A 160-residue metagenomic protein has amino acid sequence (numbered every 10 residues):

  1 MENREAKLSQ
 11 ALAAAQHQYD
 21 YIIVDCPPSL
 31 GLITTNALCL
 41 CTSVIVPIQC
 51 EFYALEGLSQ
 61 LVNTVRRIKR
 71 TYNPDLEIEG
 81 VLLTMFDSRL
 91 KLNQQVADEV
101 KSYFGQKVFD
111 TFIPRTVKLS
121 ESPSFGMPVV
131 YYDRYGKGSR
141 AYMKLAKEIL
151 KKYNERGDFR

Functional and structural regions predicted by a protein language model:
M1-A6: Short glycine-rich substrate-engagement loop in P-loop NTPases that contacts/grips substrate
K7, Q60, A141: Charged catalytic carboxylate motif
Q10-V117: Conserved catalytic-core segment of NTP-binding enzymes
V65, P128-V129, L150: Short alpha-helix boundary/capping motifs
L119-E121: Catalytic histidine-centered segment of alpha/beta-hydrolase-like enzymes
P123-A141: C-terminal boundary of histidine-terminating zinc-finger modules
L145-I149: Hydrophobic "lid"/C-terminal helical patch of Rossmann-like NAD(P)-dependent dehydrogenase/epimerase domains
K151-R160: Generic C-terminal helix-cap and adjacent flexible tail
